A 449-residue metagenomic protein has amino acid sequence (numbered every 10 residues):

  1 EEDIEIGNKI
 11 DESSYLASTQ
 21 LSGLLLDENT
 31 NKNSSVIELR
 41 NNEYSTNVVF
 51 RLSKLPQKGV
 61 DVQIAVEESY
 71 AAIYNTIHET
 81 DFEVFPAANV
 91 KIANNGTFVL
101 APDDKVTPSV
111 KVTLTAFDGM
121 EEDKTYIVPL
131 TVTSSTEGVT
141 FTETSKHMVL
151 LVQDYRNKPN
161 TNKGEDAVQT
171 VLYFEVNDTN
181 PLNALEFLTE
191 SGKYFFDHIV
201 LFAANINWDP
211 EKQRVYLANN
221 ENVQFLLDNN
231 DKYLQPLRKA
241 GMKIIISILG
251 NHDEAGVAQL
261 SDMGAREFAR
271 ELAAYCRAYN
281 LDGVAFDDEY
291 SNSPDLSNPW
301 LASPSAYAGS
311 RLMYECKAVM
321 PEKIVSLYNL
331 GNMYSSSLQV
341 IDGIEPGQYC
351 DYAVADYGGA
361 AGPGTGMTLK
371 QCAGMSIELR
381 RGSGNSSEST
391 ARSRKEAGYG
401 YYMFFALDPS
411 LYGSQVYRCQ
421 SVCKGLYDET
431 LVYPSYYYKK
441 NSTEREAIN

Functional and structural regions predicted by a protein language model:
E2-G59, E67-F85, K105-K111, F117-N449: Secreted glycan hydrolases and related glycan-binding modules that recognize and/or cleave
E83-T97: Extended, structured, electrostatic nucleic-acid-contact surfaces
F98-V106: Short proline/glycine- and polar residue-rich coil/turn motifs
